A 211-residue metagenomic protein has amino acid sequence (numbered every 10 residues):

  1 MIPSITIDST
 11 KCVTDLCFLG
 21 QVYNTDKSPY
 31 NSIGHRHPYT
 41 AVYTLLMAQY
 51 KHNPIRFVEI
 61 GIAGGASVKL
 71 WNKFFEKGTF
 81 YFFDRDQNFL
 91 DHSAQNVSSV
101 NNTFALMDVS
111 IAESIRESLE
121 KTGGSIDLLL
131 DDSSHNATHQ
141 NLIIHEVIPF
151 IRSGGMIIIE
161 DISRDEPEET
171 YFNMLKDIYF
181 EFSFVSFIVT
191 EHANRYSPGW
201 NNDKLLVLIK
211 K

Functional and structural regions predicted by a protein language model:
M1-L130, S134-I159, S163-K211: A short alpha-helical cap/connector motif
